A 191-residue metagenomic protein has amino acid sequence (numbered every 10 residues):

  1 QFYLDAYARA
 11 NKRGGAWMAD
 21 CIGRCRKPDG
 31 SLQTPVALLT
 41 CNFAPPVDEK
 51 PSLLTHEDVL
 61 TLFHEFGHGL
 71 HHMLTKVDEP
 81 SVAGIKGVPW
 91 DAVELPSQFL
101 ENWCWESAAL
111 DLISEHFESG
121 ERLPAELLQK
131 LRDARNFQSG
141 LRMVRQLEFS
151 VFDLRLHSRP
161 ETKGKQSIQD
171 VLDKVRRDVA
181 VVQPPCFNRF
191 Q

Functional and structural regions predicted by a protein language model:
Q1-Q191: Cation-handling catalytic/transport regions enriched in His/Asp/Glu
